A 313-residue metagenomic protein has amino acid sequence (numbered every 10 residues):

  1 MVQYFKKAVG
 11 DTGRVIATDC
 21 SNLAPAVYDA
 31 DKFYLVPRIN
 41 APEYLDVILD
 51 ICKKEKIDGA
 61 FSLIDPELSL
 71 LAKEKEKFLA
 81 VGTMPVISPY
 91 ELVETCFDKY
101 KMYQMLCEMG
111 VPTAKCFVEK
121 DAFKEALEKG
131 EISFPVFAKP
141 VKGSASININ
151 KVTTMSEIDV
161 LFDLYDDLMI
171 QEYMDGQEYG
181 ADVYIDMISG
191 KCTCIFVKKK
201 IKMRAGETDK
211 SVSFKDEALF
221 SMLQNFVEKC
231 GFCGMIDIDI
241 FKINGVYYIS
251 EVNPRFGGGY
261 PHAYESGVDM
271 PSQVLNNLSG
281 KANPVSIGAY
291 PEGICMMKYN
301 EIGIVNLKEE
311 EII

Functional and structural regions predicted by a protein language model:
M1-V86: ATP-binding N-terminal substructure of ATP-dependent carboxylate-amine bond-forming enzymes
A26-Y28, Y44-D46, S88, E94-D98 (+2 more regions): Short, charged, surface-exposed secondary-structure boundary motifs
L35, G59-S62, K115, M169-E172 (+1 more regions): Short catalytic-loop micro-motif centered on adjacent basic/acidic residues
D65-E67, V141-G143, R255: Short glycine-rich anion-binding loops that position phosphate/pyrophosphate groups of nucleotides and phosphorylated
V93-D175, M187-S189, E217-F220: Active-site nucleotide/adenylate-binding loops and adjacent lid/helix of ATP-dependent enzymes
V136, T193, Y248-E251: Protein kinase-like catalytic core scaffold
N150-K151, S156, F162, Q171-M235 (+4 more regions): ATP-dependent carboxylate/phosphate-activation module, predominantly the ATP-grasp catalytic core and closely related
